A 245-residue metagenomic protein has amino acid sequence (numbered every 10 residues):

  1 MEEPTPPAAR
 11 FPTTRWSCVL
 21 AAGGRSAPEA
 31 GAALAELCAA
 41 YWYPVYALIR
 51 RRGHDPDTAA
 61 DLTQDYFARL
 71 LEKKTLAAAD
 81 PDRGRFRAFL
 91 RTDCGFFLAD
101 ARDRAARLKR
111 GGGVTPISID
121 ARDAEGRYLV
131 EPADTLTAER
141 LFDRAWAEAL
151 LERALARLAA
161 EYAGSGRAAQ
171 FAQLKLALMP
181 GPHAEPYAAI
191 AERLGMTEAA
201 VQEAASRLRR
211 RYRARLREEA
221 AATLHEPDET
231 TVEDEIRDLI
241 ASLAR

Functional and structural regions predicted by a protein language model:
M1-R245: Intrinsic, short, N-terminal disordered tails of RNA polymerase sigma-factor systems
